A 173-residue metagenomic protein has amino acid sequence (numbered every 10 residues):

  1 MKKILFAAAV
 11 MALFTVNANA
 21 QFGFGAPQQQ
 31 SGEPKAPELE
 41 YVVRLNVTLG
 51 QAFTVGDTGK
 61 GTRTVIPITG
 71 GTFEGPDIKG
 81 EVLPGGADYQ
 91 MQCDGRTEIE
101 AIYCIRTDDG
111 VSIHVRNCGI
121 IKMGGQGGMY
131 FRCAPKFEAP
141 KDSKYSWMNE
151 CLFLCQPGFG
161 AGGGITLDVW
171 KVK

Functional and structural regions predicted by a protein language model:
M1-F24: Bacterial Sec-dependent N-terminal signal peptides
F22-K173: Beta-strand-enriched cores of mature, soluble protein domains
